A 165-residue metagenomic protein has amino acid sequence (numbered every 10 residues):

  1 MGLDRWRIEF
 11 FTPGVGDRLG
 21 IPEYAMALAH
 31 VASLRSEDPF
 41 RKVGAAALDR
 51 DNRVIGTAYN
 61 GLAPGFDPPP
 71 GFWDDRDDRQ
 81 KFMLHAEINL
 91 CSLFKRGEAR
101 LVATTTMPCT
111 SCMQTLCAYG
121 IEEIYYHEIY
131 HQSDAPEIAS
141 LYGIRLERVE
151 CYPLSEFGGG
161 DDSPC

Functional and structural regions predicted by a protein language model:
M1-C165: Zinc-dependent deaminase catalytic domain
